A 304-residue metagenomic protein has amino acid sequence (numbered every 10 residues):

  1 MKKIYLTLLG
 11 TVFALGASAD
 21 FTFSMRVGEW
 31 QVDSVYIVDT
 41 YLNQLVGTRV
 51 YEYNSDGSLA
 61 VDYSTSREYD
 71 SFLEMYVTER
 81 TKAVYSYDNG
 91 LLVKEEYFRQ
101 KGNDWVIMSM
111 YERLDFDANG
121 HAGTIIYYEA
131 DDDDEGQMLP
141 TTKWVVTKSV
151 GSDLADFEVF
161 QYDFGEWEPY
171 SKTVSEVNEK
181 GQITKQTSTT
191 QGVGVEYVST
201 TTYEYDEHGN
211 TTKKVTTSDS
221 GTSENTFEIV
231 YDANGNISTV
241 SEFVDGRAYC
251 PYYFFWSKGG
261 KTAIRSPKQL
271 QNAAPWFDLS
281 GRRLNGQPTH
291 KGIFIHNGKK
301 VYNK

Functional and structural regions predicted by a protein language model:
M1-I4, K304: Positively charged n-region of N-terminal signal peptides that target proteins for export
G10-S18: Hydrophobic h-region of N-terminal signal peptides that target proteins for export in Gram-negative bacteria
D20-A263, V301: Buried hydrophobic residues that stabilize the cores of well-folded domains
W256-S280: Residue-level detector of functionally pivotal "anchor" positions at catalytic/ligand-binding pockets or at interdomain
P288-H290: Surface-exposed, short loops/turns at beta-strand junctions within beta-sandwich domains
I293-K304: C-terminal tail/sorting-segment detector
